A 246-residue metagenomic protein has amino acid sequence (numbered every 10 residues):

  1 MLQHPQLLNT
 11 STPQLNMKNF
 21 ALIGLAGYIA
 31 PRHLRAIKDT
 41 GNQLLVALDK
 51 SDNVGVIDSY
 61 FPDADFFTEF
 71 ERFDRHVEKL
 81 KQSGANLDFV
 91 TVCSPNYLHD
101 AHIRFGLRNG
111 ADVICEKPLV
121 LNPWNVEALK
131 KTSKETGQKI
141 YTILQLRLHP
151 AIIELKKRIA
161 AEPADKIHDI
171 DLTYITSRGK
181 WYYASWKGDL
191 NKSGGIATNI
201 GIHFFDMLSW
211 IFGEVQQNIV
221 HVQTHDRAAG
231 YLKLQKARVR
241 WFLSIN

Functional and structural regions predicted by a protein language model:
L2-D63: N-terminal Rossmann-like dinucleotide-binding module
L2-N9, N199-N246: Contiguous beta-strand/loop segments that form the cofactor/metal-binding neighborhood of enzyme cores
L44, D63, N86-V90, P163-I167: Local beta-strand N-terminus motif with an aromatic residue
A64, N109-A111, T136-K139, K236-A237: A short helix->loop->beta-strand "cap" motif at the edges of active sites that frequently abuts
F66-T132: Beta-loop-alpha module in the N-terminal Rossmann-like domain of NAD(P)-dependent dehydrogenases, especially those
K117-P118, W124, L144-L146, Y174: Short strand-turn motif at the edge of the Rossmann-like AdoMet-binding core
E127-L146, D165-I170: Rossmann-fold dehydrogenase core element
L146-Q216: Predominantly a Rossmann-like dinucleotide-binding segment in NAD(P)-dependent oxidoreductases
